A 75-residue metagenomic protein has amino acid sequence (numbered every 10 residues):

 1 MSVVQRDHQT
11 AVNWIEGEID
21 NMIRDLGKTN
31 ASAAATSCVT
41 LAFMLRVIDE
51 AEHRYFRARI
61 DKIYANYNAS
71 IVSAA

Functional and structural regions predicted by a protein language model:
M1-A33, A65, S70: N-terminal acidic leader/helix
S32-A69: Short, charge-rich amphipathic interface segments used for partner binding and complex assembly
V72-A75: Short acidic DE-rich linear segments
